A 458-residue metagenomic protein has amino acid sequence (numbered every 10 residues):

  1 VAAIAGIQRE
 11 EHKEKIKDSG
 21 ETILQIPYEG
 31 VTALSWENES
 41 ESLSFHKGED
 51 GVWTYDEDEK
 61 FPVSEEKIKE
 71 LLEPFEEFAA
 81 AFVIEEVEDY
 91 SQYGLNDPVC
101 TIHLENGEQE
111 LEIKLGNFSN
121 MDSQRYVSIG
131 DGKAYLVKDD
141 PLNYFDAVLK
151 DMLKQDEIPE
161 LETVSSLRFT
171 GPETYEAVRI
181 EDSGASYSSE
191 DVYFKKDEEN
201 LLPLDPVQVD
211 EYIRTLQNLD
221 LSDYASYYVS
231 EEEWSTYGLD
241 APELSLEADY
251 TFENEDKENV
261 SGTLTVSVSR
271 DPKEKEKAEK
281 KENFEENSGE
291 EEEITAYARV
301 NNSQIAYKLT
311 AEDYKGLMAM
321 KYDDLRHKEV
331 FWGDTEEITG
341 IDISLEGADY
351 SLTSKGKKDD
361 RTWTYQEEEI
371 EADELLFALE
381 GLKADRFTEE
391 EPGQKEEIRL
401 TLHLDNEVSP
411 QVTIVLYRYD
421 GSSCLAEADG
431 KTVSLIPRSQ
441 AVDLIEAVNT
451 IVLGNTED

Functional and structural regions predicted by a protein language model:
V1-D458: Soluble, acidic/polar mature domains that operate outside membranes
